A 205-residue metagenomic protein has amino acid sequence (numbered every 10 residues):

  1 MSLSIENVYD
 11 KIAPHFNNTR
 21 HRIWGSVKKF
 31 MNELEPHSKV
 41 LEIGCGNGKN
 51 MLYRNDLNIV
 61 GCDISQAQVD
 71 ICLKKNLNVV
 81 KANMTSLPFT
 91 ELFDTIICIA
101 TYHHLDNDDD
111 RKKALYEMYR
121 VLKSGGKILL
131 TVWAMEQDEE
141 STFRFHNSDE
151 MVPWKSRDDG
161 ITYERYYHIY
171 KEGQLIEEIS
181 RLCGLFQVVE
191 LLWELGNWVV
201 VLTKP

Functional and structural regions predicted by a protein language model:
M1-L87, D109, K113, K127-P205: Class I (Rossmann-like) S-adenosyl-L-methionine-dependent methyltransferase catalytic domain, capturing the SAM-binding
T85-I96: A short acidic, Gly/Pro-enriched loop at the edge of an enzyme's catalytic core that lines a small-molecule cofactor
C98-Y102: A short beta-strand submotif of the Rossmann-like class I SAM-dependent methyltransferase core that lines
H104-N107: A short His-aromatic
K112-S124: A short glycine-rich, Lys/Arg-flanked "PGG" loop and its adjoining helix->strand segment in the class I
